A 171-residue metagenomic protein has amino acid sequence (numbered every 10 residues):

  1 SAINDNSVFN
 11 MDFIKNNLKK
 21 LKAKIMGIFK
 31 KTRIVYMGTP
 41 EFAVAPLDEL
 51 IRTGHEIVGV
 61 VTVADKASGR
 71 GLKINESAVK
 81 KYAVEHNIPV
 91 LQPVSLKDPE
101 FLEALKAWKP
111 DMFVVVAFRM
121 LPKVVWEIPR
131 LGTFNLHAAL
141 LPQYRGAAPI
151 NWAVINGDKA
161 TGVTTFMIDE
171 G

Functional and structural regions predicted by a protein language model:
S1-N6: Short alpha-helix boundary/capping segments
N16-K20: Polybasic, lysine-rich low-complexity intrinsically disordered segments
L21, G27-R70: N-terminal Rossmann-like dinucleotide-binding module
T32, R52-E56, V63, P110-G171: Donor/substrate-binding cores of folate-linked one-carbon enzymes
T39-F42, V94-K97, A117-M120: Short beta->alpha connector loops
V44, D48-R52, L102-K106, K123: Amphipathic, non-transmembrane alpha-helical secondary structure
A67-D111: N-terminal glycine-/serine-/threonine-rich beta1-alpha1-beta2 phosphate-ribose binding loop of Rossmann-like
